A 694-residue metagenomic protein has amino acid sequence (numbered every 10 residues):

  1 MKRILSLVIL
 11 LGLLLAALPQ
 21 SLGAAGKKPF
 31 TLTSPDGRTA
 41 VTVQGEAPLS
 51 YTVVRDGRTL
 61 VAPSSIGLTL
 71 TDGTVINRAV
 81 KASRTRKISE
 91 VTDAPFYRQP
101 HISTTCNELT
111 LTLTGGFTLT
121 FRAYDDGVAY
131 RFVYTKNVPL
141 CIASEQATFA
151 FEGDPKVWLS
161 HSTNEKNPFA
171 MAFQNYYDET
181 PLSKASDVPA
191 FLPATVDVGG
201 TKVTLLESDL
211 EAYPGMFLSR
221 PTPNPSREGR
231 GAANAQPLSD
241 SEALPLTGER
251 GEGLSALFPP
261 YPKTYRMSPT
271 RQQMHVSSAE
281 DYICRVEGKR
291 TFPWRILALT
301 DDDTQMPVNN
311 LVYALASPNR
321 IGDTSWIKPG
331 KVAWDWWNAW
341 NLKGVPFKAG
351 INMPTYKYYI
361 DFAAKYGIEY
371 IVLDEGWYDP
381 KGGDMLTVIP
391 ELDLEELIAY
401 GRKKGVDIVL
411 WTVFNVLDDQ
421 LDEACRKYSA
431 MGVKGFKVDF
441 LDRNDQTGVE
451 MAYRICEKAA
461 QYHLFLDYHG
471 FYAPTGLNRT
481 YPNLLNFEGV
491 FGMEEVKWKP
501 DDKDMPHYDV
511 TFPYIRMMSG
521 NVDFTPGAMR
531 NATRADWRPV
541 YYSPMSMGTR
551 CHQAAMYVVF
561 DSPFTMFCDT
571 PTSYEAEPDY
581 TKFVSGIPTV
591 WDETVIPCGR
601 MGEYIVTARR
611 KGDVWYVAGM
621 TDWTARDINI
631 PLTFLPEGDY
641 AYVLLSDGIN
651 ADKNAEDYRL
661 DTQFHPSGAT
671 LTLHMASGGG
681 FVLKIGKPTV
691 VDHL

Functional and structural regions predicted by a protein language model:
V8-A17: Bacterial N-terminal signal peptides
A25-R220, S239-D240, G251-A314, N319: N-terminal accessory beta-strand-rich subdomains and adjacent acidic, glycine-rich linkers that precede catalytic cores
S226-R230, T247-G251: Glycine-biased, low-complexity coil/linker segments
I283-F362, Y366: An acidic-aromatic substrate-binding cleft motif
D374-T549: Aromatic- and carboxylate-enriched substrate-binding clefts and catalytic-loop regions of carbohydrate-active enzymes
D569-Y616, D652-E656: Glycan-recognition and catalytic regions of carbohydrate-active enzymes
M601-Y640, F681-V682: Carbohydrate-binding surface patches
T662-L694: C-terminal beta-strand-rich structural cap/linker in extracellular carbohydrate-active enzymes
